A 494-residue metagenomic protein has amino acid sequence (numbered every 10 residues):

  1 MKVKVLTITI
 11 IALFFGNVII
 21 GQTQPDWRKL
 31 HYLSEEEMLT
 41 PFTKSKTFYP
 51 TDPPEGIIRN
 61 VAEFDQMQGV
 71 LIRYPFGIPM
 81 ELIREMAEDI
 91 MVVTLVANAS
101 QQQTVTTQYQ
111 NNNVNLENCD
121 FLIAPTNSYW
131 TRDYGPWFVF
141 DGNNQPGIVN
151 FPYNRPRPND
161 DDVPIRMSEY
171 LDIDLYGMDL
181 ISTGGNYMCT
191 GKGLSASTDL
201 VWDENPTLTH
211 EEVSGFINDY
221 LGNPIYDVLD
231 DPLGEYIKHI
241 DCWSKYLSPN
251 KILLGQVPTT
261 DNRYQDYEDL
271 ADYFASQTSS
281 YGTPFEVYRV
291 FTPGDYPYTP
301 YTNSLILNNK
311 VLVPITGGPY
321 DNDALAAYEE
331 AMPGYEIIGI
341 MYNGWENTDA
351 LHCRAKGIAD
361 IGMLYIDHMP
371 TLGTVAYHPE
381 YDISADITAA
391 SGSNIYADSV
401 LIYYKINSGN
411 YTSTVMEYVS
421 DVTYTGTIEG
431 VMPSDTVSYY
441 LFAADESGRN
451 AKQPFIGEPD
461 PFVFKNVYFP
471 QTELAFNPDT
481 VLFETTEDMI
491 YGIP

Functional and structural regions predicted by a protein language model:
K4-F15: Sec-dependent N-terminal signal peptides
V5, A62, G430-V431: Short, charged/polar micro-motifs that form catalytic or ligand-binding hotspots
F15, E204-N205, D261-Y264, V375 (+1 more regions): A generic structural signal for short coil/turn motifs at secondary-structure boundaries
N17-G21: Sec/Tat signal peptide C-region and signal peptidase I cleavage site
Q22-Y365: The feature marks the mature, well-folded catalytic cores of soluble enzymes
I358-P494: Glycan-association/targeting regions that enable binding to alpha-glucans and other polysaccharides
